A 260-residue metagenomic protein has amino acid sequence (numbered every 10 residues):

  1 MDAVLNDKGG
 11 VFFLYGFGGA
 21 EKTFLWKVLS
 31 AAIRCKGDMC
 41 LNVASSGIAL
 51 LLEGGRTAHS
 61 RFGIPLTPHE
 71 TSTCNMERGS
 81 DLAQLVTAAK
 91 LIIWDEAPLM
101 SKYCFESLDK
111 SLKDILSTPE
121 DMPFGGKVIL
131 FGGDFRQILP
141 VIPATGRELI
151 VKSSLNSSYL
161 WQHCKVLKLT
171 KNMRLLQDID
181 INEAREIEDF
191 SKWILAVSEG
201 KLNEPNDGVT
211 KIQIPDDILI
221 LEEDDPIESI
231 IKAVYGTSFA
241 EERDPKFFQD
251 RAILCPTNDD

Functional and structural regions predicted by a protein language model:
M1-D260: RecA-like helicase/translocase P-loop NTPase motor core
